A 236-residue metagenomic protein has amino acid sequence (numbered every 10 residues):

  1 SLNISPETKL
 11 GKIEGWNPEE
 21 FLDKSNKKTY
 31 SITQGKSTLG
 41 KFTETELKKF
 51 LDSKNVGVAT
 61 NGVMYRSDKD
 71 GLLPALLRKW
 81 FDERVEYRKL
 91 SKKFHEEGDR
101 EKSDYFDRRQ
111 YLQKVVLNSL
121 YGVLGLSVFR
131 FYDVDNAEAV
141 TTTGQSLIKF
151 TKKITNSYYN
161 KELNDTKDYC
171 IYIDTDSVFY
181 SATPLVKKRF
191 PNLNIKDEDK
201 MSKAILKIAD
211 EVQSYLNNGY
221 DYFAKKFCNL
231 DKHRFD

Functional and structural regions predicted by a protein language model:
S1-D236: Conserved acidic
